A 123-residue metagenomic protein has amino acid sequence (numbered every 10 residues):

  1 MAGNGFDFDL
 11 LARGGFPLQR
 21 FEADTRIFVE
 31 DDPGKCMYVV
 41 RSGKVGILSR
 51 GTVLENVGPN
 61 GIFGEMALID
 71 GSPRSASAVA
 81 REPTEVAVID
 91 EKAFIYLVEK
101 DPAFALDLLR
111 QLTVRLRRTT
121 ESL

Functional and structural regions predicted by a protein language model:
M1-L123: Cytosolic regulatory regions built on CNB/CRP/Popeye-like sensor folds
